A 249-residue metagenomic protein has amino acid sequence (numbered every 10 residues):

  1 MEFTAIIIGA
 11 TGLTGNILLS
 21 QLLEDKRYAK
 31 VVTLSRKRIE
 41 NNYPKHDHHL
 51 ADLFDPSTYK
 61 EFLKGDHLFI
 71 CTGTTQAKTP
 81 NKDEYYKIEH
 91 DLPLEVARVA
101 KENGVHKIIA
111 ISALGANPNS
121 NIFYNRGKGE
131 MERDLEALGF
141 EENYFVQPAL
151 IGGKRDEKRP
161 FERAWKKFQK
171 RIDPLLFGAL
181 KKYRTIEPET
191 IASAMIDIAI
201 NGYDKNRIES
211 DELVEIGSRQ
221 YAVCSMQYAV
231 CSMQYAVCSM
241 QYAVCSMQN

Functional and structural regions predicted by a protein language model:
F3-D25: N-terminal Rossmann NAD(P)H-binding glycine-rich loop of SDR-like oxidoreductase domains
A5-I6, D47-E95, V99-E102, A199: NAD(P)H-binding glycine-rich loop region in Rossmannoid oxidoreductase-like domains and their noncatalytic homologs
I8, L34, C71-T72, I108-L114 (+1 more regions): SDR active-site strand-loop-helix element
V32-E40: Short, polar loop motifs at secondary-structure junctions
K82, K87-E130, A137, E141-Y144: Conserved Rossmann-fold NAD(P)-dependent oxidoreductase catalytic core, especially the SDR/UDP-sugar
P118-G217: Oxidoreductase cofactor-interface core, primarily capturing Rossmann-like NAD(P)-dependent enzymes
S218-N249: Arg/Gly-rich low-complexity intrinsically disordered repeat tracts
